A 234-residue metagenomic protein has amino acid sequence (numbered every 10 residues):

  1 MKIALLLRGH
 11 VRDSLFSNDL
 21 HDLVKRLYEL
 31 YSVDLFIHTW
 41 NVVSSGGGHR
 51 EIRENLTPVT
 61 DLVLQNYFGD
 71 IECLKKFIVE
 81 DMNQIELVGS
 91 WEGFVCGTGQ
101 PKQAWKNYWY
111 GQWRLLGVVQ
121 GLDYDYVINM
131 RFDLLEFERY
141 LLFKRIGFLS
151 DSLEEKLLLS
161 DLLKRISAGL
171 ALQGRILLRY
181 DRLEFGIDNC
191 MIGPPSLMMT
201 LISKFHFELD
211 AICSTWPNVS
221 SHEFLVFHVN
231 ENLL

Functional and structural regions predicted by a protein language model:
M1-N18: N-proximal low-complexity "stem/linker" segments adjacent to membrane-targeting elements
I3, V33, D125-V127: Conserved acidic residues
V11-L15, V43-S44, L134-F137: Short acidic, S/G/P-rich loop/turn micro-motifs used as interaction or catalytic elements
L20-H21, L135-E155: Short alpha-helix within the catalytic core of nucleotide-sugar-dependent glycosyltransferases
L20-V33: Short, acidic, metal-binding catalytic loop of nucleotide-sugar glycosyltransferases
W40-V119: Active-site-proximal specificity loops/subdomain of glycosyltransferases
K102-V118, E136-L141, L157-S167, A171 (+1 more regions): Catalytic core and acceptor-binding pocket of nucleotide-sugar-dependent glycosyltransferases
Y124-L135: Short beta-strand-to-loop acidic/aromatic patch adjacent to the donor-nucleotide binding site
